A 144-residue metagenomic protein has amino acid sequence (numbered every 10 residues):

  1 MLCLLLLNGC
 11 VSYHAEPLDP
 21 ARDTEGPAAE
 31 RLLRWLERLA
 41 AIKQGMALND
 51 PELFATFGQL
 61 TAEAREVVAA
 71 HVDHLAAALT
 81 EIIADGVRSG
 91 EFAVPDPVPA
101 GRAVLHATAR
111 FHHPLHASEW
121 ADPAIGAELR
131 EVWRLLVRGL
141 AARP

Functional and structural regions predicted by a protein language model:
M1-N8: HTH DNA-binding helix-turn interface
L5, E16-N49, A100-V104: Hydrophobic alpha-helical connector segments
N8-V11, R34, I42, A62-R88 (+2 more regions): Amphipathic alpha-helical packing segments from all-alpha helical-bundle domains
Y13-H14, F57: Conserved active-site beta-strand element of glycosyltransferases/polysaccharide synthases
E25-R31, A64, A93, P97 (+1 more regions): Residue-level recognition of alpha-helical structural elements
L36, G126-V137: Hydrophobic core segments within long, regular secondary-structure runs in both alpha- and beta-rich folds
A41-G45, A76, E81, D85 (+4 more regions): Amphipathic C-terminal alpha-helical segment
P51-A62, S118: Short linear capping/connector segments at secondary-structure termini
